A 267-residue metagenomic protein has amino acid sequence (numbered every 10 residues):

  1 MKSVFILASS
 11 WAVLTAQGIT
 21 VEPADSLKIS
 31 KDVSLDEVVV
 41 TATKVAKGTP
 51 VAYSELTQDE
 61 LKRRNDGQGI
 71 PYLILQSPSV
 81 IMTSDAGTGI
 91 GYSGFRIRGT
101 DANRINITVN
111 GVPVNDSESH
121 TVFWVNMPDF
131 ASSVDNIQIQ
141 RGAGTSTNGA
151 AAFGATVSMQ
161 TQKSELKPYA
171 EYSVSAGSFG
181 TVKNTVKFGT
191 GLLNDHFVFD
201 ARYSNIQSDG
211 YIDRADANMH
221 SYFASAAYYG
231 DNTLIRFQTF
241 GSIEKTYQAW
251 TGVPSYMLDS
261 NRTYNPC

Functional and structural regions predicted by a protein language model:
M1-S26, L35: Bacterial Sec-dependent N-terminal signal peptides
D25-S26, E37, S117, N232 (+1 more regions): Coil residues (strongly favoring Ser/Thr
S34-G67, G94: N-terminal periplasmic "start-of-domain" segments of outer-membrane beta-barrel proteins
E37, I70-L73, S93-R96, T108 (+4 more regions): N-terminal periplasmic accessory domains that precede and gate Gram-negative outer-membrane beta-barrel machines
P71-P113, D135: Extracytoplasmic beta-strand/coil segments of soluble accessory domains associated with Gram-negative outer-membrane
S84, G144-N148, V174-A176, Y211-D213: Outer-membrane beta-barrel domain signature
P113-R141, Q160, M257: Short acidic/polar hinge/loop motifs at secondary-structure boundaries that mediate gating or recognition
Y169, A176-Q207, I212-T251, L258: Transmembrane beta-barrel wall of Gram-negative outer-membrane proteins
